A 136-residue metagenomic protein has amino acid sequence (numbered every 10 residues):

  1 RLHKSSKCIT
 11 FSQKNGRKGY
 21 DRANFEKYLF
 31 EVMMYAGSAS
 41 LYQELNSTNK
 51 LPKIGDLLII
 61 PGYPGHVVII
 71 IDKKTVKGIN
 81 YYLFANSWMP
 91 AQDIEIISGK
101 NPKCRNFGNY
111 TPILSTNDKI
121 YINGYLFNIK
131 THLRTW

Functional and structural regions predicted by a protein language model:
R1-K53, I59-V67, I71-D72, N80 (+2 more regions): Acidic/His-rich structured neighborhood in mature extracellular/periplasmic domains
D72-K73, L133: Short amphipathic beta-strand and strand-loop transition segments with alternating hydrophobic
V76: Surface-exposed substrate-engagement region within the catalytic domains of secreted or surface-exposed extracellular
L83-W136: Low-complexity, Gly/Ser/Thr/Pro-rich intrinsically disordered linker/tail segments
